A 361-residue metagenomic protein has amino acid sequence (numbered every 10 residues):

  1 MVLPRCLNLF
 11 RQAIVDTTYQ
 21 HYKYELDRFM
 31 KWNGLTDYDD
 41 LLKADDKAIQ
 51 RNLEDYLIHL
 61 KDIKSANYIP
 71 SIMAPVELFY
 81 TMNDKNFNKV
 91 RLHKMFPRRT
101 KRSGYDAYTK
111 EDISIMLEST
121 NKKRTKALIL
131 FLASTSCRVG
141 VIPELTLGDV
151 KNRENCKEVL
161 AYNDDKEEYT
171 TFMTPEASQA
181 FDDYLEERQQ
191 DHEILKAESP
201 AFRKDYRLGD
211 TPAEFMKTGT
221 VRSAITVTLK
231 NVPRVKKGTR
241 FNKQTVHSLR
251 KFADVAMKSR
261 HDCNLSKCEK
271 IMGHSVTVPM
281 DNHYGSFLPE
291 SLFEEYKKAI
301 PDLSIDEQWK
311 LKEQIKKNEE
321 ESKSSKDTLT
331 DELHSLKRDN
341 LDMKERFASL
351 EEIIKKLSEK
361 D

Functional and structural regions predicted by a protein language model:
Q12-N86, M173: Non-catalytic DNA-binding core/recognition domains of DNA-processing enzymes
D46, R51-D55, K85-I115, Y162 (+1 more regions): Flexible interdomain linker/hinge and immediately adjacent N-terminus of the catalytic tyrosine-recombinase domain
A107, D165, M272-S324: Catalytic-site neighborhood detector that most strongly recognizes the C-terminal catalytic loop/helix of tyrosine
K110-V139, R250: Basic, Lys/Arg- and aromatic-enriched nucleic-acid-binding interface segment
L132-N155, L265-K270: Short, charged phosphate-coordinating catalytic segments
E144-D183, E187: Conserved tyrosine-mediated DNA breakage-rejoining catalytic core shared by Y-recombinases
T174-R240: Active-site/catalytic core of tyrosine-dependent DNA strand-transfer enzymes
R222-K270, H274-T277: Short, basic (Lys/Arg/His-rich) helix/loop patches that form interaction surfaces in the mid-to-C-terminal regions
